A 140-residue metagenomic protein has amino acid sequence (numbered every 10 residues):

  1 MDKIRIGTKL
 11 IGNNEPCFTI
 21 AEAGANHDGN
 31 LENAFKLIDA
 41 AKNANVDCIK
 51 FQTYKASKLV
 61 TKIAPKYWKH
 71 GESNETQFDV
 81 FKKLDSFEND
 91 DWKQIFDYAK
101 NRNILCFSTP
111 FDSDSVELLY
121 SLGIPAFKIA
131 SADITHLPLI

Functional and structural regions predicted by a protein language model:
M1-I20: N-terminal amphipathic alpha-helix/helix-capping segment at the start of soluble metabolic enzymes
I20, C48-K50, F107-S108, K128: Conserved beta-strand positions in the central sheet of alpha/beta enzyme cores
E22, A41, L119: Conserved, mostly hydrophobic/aromatic
G24-N26, Y54-A56, F111-S113, A132: Active-site beta-loop-alpha junctions enriched in small/polar residues
N26-N43, E88-D90: Glycine-rich anion/phosphate-binding loops
G29, D47-S86: Glycine-rich, proline-tolerant flexible connector loops at the mouths of alpha/beta enzymes
K36-Y54, L122-G123: Catalytic domains of carbohydrate-active enzymes, especially glycoside hydrolases
G71-L137: Active-site beta->alpha loop and helix N-cap motifs at the rims of alpha/beta catalytic domains
